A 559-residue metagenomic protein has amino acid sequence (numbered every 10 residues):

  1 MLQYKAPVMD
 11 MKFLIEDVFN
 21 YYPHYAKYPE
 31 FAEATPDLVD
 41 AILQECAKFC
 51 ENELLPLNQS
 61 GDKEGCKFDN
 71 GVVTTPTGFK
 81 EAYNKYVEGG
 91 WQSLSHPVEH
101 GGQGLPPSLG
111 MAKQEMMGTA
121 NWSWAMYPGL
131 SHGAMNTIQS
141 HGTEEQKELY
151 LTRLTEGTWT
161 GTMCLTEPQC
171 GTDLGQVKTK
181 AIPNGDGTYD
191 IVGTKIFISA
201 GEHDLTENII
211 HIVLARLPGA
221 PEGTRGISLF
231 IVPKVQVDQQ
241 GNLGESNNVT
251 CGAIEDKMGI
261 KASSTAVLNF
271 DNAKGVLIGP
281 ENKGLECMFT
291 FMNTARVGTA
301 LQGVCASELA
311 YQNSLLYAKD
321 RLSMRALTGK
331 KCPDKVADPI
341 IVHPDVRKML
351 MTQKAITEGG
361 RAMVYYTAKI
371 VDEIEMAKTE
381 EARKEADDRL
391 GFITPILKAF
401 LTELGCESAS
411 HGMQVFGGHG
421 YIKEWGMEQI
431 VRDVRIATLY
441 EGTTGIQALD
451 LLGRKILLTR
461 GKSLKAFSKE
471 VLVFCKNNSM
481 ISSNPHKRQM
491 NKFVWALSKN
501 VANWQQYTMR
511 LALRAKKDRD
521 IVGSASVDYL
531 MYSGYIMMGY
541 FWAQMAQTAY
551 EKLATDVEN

Functional and structural regions predicted by a protein language model:
M1-A125, L149, D372: Amphipathic, small/basic residue-rich leader segments at the start of a protein or domain
L2-K5, P183, I260, Y366 (+1 more regions): Alpha-helix capping/hinge segments and adjacent helical runs
F79, Y127-S131, G142-N184, A368-D387 (+3 more regions): Internal maturation/activation junctions in enzymes
H132-A134, T143-Q146, E441-T443, L451-V501: A structural-propensity feature for long, helix-poor, extended segments
T188, V192-S246: A short core secondary-structure module
F197-S199, Q236-G252, K257, S264-A295 (+2 more regions): A glycine-rich, basic-preceded beta-loop-alpha segment at the flavin cofactor/substrate interface of flavin-utilizing
E358-L397, T508-S526, M545-E558: C-terminal helix-coil-helix/basic helical segment that borders enzyme active sites and/or dimer interfaces and provides
L458, F474-N559: C-terminal amphipathic alpha-helical interaction region
